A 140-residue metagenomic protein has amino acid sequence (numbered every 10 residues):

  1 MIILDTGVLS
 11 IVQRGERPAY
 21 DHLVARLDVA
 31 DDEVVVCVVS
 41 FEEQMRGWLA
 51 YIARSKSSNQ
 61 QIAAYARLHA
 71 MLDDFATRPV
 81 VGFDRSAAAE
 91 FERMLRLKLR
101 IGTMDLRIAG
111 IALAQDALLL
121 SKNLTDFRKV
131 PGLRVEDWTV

Functional and structural regions predicted by a protein language model:
M1, A109, L113-V140: Acidic, PIN/NYN-like endoribonuclease modules and their adjacent C-terminal/linker elements
M1-V39, A50-H69: Short, well-structured N-terminal submotif of metal-dependent ribonuclease cores
V8, S40, A87, I108 (+1 more regions): Alpha-helix capping/helix-boundary segments
L9-S10, E42-M45, R128, E136: Nucleotide phosphate-binding site architecture
Q13-E16, W48, L95, P131 (+1 more regions): Short, flexible helix/strand-to-coil boundary loops that buttress conserved ligand/catalytic motifs in alpha/beta
A30, A76, V130-P131: Short, structured coil segments at secondary-structure junctions
E33, R46-I52, D73-L120: Active-site neighborhoods of divalent-metal-dependent phosphate/nucleic-acid chemistry enzymes
V38-V39, D84, N123, T139: Residues at the C-termini of beta-strands that transition into short coil/loop
